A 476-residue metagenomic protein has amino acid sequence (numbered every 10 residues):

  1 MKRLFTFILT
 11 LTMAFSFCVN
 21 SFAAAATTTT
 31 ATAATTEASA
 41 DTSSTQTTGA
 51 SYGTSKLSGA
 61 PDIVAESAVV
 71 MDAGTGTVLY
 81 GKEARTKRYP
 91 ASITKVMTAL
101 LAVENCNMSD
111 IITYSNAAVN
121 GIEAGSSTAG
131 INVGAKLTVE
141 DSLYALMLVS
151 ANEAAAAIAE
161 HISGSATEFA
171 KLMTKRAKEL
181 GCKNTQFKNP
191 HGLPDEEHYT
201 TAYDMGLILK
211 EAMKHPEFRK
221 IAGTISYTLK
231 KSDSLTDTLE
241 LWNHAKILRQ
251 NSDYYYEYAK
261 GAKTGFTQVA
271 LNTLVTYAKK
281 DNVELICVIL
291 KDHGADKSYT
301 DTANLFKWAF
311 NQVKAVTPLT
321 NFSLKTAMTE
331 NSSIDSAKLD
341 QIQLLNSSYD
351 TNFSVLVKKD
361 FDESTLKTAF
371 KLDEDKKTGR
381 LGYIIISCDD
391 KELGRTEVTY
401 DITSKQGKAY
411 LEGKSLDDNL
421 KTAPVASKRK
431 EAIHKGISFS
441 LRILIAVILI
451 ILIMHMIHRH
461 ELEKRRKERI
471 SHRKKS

Functional and structural regions predicted by a protein language model:
M1-A23, S438-R459: Sec-dependent N-terminal signal peptides of Gram-positive bacterial secreted proteins and lipoproteins
M1-L4, P90, A135, V139 (+2 more regions): Structural motif marking the loop-to-transmembrane transition
F15, T30-S39, F361-D362, K371-E374: Intrinsically disordered, low-complexity repeat segments enriched in small/polar residues
N20, I162-S165, H460, K464: Membrane-interface elements of multi-pass transporters and channels
A23-Y203, L207-I221: Active-site-adjacent loops and short helices of periplasmic peptidoglycan-processing enzymes
C182-K183, E197-Y199, D204, L209-I443 (+1 more regions): Domain-terminus/edge residues, biased toward the C-terminal soluble/receptor-binding domains of extracytoplasmic
H472-S476: Solvent-exposed, low-complexity, intrinsically disordered, charge-rich segments adjacent to transmembrane helices
